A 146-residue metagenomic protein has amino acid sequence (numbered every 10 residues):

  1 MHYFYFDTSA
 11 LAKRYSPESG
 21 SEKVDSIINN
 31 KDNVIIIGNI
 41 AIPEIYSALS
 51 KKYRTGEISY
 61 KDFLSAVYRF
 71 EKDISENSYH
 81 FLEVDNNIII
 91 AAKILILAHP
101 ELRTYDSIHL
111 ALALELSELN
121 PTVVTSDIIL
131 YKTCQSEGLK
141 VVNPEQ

Functional and structural regions predicted by a protein language model:
M1-A41, K52-E57, K61-S65, Q146: Short, well-structured N-terminal submotif of metal-dependent ribonuclease cores
M1-Y3, L110, E115-Q146: Acidic, PIN/NYN-like endoribonuclease modules and their adjacent C-terminal/linker elements
A10-L11, A41, I88, H109 (+1 more regions): Alpha-helix capping/helix-boundary segments
E22, S47, I90, Y131-K132: Alpha-helical elements of the RecA-like P-loop NTPase motor core of helicases
I37-P43, Y105-I108: Aromatic- and histidine-enriched alpha-helix N-cap/loop-to-helix transition segments that scaffold the rims
I40, Y46-L95: Active-site-proximal, substrate-binding regions of enzyme catalytic domains and RNA-binding/basic surfaces
E76-S126: Active-site neighborhoods of divalent-metal-dependent phosphate/nucleic-acid chemistry enzymes
